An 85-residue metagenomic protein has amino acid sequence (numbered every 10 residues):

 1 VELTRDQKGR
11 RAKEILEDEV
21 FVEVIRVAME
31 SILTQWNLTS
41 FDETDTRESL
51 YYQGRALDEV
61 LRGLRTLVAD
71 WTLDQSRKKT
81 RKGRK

Functional and structural regions predicted by a protein language model:
V1-Q35: N-terminal acidic leader/helix
T4, W36-D45, Q75: Catalytic phosphate/metal-binding cores of nucleic-acid and nucleotide-processing enzymes, i.e., regions that mediate
Q35-L38, R65-V68, K85: Terminal non-globular linear segments
F41-L67: Short, charge-rich amphipathic interface segments used for partner binding and complex assembly
G63-R77: Long amphipathic alpha-helical segments
R77-K85: Short acidic DE-rich linear segments
